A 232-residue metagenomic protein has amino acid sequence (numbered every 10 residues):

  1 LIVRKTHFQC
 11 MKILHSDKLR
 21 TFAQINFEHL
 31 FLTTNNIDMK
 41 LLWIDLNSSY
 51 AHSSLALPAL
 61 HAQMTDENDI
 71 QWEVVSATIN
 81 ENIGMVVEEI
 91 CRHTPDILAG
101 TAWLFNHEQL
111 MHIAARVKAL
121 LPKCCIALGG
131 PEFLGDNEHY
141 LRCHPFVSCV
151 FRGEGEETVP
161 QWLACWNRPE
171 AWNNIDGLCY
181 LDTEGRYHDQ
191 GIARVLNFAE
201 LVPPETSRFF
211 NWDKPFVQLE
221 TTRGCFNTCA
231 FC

Functional and structural regions predicted by a protein language model:
L1, A199-C232: Radical SAM [4Fe-4S] cluster-binding motif and immediate context
T21-D38: Short, Lys/Arg-enriched N-terminal segments with co-localized hydrophobic residues within the first ~10-30 amino acids
K40-S49: Nucleotide-activated donor-dependent transferases that construct or modify glycoconjugates
L55-Q63: Short amphipathic alpha-helix
Q63, E73-I192: Glycine-rich beta-alpha loop elements in corrinoid/cobalamin-binding modules across cobalamin-dependent enzymes
I192-F198: A short, sequence-level motif marking secondary-structure junctions
